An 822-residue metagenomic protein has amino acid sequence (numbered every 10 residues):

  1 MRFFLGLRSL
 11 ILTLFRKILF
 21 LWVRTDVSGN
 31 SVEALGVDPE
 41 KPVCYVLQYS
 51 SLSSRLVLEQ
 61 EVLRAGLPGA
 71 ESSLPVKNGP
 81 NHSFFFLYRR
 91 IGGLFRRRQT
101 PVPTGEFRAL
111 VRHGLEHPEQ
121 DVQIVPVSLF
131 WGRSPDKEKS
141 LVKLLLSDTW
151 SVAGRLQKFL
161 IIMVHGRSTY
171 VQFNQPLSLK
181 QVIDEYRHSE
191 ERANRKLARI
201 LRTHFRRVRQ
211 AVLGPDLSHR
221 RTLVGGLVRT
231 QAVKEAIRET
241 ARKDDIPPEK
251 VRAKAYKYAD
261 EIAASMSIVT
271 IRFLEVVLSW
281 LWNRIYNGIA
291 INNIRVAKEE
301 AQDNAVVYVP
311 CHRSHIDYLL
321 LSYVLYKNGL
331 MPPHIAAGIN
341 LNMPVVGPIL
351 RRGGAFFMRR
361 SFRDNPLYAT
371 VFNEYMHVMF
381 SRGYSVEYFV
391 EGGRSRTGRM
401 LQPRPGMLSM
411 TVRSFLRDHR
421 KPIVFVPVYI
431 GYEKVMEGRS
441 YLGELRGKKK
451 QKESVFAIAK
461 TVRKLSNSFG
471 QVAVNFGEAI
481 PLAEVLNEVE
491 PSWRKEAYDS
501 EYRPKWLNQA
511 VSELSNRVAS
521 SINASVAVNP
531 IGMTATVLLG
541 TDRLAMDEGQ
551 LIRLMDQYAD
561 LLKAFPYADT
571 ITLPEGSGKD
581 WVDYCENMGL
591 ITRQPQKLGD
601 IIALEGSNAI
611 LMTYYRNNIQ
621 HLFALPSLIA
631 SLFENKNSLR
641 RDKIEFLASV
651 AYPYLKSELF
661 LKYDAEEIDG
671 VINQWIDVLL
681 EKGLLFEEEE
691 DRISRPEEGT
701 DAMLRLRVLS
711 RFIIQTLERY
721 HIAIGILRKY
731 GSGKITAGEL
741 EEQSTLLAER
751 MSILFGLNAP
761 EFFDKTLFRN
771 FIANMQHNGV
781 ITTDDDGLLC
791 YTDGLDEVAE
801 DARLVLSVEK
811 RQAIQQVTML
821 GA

Functional and structural regions predicted by a protein language model:
M1-A822: Membrane-interfacial terminal anchoring regions of lipid-handling membrane enzymes
